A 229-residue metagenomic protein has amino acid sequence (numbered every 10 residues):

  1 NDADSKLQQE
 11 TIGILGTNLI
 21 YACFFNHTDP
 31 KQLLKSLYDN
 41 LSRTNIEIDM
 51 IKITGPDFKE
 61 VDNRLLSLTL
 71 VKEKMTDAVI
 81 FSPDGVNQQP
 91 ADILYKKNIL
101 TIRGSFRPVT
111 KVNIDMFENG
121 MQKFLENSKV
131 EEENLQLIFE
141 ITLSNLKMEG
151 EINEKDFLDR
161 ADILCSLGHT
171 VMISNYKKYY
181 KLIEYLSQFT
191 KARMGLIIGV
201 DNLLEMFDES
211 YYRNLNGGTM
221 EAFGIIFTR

Functional and structural regions predicted by a protein language model:
N1-R229: Nucleotidyltransferase catalytic core that binds NTPs
